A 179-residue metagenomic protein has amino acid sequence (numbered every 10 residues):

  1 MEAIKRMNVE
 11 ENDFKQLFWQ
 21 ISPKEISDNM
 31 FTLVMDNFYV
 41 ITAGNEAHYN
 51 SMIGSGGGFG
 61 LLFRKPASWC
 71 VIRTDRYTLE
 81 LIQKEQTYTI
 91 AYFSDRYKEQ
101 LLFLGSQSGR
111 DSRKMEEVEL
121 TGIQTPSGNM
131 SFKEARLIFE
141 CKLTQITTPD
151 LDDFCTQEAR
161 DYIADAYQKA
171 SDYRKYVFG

Functional and structural regions predicted by a protein language model:
E2-G179: Basic, polyanion-binding surface patches
